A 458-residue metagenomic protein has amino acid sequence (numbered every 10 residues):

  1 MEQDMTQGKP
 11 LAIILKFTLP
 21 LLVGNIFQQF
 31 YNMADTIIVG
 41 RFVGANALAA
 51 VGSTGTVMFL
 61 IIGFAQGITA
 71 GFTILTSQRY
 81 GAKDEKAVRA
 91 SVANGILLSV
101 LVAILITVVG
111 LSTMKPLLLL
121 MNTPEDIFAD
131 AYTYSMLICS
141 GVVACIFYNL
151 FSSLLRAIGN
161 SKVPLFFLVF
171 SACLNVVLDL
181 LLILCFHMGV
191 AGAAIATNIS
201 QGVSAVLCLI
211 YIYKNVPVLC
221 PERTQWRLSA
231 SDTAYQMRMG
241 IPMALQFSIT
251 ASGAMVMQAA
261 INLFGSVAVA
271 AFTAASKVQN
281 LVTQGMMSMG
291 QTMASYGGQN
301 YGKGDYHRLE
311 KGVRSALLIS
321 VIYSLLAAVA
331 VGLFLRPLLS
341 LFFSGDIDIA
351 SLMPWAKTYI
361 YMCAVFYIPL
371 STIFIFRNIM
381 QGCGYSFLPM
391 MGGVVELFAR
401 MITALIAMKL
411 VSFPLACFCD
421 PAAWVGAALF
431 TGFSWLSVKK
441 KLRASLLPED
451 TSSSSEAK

Functional and structural regions predicted by a protein language model:
M1-T18, T76-V143, C185-I241, G297-V365 (+1 more regions): Short alpha-helical transmembrane segments in multi-pass integral membrane proteins
M5-F42, T56-G71, L75, V100-T107 (+5 more regions): N-terminal transmembrane alpha-helices
K16-D35, L137, Y148, S171 (+4 more regions): Transmembrane helical elements of multi-pass membrane transporters/channels
L21, N25, I37, I74 (+17 more regions): Transmembrane alpha-helix boundary and packing residues in multipass membrane permease domains and related
I26, F30-L48, L118-E125, L181-M188 (+5 more regions): Helix-terminus/linker motif at the lipid-water interface of multi-pass membrane proteins
V39-F59, E125-D130, V190-A191, D232-M239 (+4 more regions): Interfacial/gating helices of multi-pass transporter permease domains
L48-V108, C145-P164, A271-L335, L370-G392: Small-residue-rich hydrophobic transmembrane alpha-helices
T69, I138-R156, P164-A172, A193-V206 (+4 more regions): Short runs within selected transmembrane alpha-helices of multi-pass transporters and secretion channels
